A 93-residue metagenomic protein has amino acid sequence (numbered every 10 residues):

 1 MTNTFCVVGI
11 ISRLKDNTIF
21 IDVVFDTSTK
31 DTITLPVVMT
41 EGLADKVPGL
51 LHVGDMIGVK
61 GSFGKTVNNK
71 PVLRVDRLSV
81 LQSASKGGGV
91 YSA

Functional and structural regions predicted by a protein language model:
M1-A93: OB-fold and OB-like single-stranded nucleic-acid-recognition modules and their adjacent interaction interfaces
